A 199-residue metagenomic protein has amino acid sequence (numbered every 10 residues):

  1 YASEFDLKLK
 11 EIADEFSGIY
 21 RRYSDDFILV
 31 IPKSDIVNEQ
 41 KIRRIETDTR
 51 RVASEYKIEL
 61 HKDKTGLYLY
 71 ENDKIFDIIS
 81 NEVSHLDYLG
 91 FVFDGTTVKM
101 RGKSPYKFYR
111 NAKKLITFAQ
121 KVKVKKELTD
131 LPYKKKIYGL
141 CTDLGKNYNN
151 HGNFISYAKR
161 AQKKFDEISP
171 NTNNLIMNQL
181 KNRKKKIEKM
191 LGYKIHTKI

Functional and structural regions predicted by a protein language model:
Y1-I36, K41-R44: Active-site palm subdomain of RNA-directed nucleic acid polymerases
S3, L7, E39, R43-R50 (+3 more regions): Right-hand nucleic-acid polymerase module
